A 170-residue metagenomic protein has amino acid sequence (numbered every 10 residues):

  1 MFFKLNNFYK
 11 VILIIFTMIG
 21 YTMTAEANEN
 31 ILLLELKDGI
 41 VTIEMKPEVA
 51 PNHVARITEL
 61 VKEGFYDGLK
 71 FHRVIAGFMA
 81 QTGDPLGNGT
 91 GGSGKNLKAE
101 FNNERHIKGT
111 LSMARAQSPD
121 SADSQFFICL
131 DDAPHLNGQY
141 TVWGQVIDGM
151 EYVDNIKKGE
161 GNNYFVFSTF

Functional and structural regions predicted by a protein language model:
F2-N6, G20-F170: Cyclophilin-like peptidyl-prolyl cis-trans isomerases
K10-G20: Bacterial N-terminal signal peptides
